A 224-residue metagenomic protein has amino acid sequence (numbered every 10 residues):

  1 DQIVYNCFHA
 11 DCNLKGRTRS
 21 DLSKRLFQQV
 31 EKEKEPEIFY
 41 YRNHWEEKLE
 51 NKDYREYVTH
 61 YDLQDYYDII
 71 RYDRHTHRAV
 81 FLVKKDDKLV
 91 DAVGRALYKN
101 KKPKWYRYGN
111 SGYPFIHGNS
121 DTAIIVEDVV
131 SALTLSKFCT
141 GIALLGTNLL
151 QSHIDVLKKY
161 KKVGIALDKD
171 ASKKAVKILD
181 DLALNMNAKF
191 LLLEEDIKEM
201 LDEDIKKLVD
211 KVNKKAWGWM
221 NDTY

Functional and structural regions predicted by a protein language model:
D1-Y66, R74-R78, K88-V90, A96-K104 (+2 more regions): Non-catalytic accessory segments of DNA primases and related replication-initiation nucleases
N6-F8, S120-A123, V129-Y224: TOPRIM fold recognition
R17-T18, E37, Y41-R42, L82 (+2 more regions): Short, solvent-exposed coil/turn linker segments
E46, Y106, G218-M220: Short linear interaction motif-like sites in intrinsically disordered regions of transcription factors
L49, G109, N221-T223: Short, isolated positions within intrinsically disordered regulatory regions of eukaryotic proteins
V58, K104-P114, K189-E203: Short, exposed beta-strand "edge-strand" segments with a Pro/Gly-rich flavor and a Y/T-containing core
R74-K161: Phosphate-handling DNA/RNA-contact segment within nucleic-acid enzymes
